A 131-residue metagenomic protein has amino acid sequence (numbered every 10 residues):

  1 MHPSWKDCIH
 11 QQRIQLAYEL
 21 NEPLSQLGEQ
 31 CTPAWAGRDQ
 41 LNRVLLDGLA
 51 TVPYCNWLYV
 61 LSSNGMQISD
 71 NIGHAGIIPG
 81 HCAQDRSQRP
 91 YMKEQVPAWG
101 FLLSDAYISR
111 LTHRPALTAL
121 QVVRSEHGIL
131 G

Functional and structural regions predicted by a protein language model:
M1-S69: Intrinsically disordered, low-complexity terminal regulatory regions
H74-G131: Sensory/regulatory domains in signal-transduction proteins
